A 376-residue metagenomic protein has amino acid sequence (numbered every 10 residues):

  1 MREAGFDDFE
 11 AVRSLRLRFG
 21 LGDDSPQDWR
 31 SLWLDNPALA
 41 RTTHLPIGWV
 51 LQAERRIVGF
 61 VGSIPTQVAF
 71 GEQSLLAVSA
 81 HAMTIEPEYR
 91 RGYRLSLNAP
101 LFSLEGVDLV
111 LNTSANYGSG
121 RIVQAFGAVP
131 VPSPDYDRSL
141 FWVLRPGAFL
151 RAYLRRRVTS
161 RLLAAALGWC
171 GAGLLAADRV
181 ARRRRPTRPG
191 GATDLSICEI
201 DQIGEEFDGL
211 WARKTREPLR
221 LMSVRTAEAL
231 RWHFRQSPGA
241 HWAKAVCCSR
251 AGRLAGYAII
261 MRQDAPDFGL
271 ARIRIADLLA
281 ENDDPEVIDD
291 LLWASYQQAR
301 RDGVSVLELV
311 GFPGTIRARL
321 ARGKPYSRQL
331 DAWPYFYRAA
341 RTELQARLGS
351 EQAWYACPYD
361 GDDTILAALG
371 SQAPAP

Functional and structural regions predicted by a protein language model:
R2-M83, D194-L279: A conserved beta-strand-loop-helix scaffold within acyl/acetyltransferase catalytic domains
S31-L32, P37, D108-A181, H233-Q236 (+4 more regions): Active-site/acyl-donor-binding loops of N-acyltransferases
M83-E86, V107-D108: The substrate-binding groove and active-site-proximal loops of carbohydrate-active enzymes, especially glycoside
I85-S96, A280-D290: Conserved glycine-rich acetyl-CoA-binding loop
N98-F102, L111: A generic, well-ordered mixed alpha/beta core segment in the N-terminal half of proteins
D137-W142, L175, R179-D208, V224: Short linear elements at protein peripheries
